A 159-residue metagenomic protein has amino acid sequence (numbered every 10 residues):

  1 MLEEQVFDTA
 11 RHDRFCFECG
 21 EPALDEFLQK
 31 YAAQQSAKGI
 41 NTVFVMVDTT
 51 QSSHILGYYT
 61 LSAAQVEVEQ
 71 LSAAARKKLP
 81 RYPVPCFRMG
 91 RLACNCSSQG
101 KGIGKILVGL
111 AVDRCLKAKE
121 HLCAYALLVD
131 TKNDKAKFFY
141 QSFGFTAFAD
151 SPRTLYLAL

Functional and structural regions predicted by a protein language model:
M1-Q34, K38, H54: Short amphipathic alpha-helix that is part of the acyltransferase structural core
G39-Q65, Q70: Conserved beta-hairpin
F44-D48, Y59, M89, A126-T131: Extended hydrophobic secondary-structure segments that form protein cores and membrane-embedded regions
Y58-R91: Conserved acyl-donor/pantetheine-binding loop and adjacent beta-alpha core of acyl/acetyltransferases and related
G90-G100: A short, internal acetyl-CoA/4′-phosphopantetheine-binding micro-motif in the GNAT/acyltransferase core
G100-R114: Conserved acetyl-CoA-binding loop-helix of GNAT-fold acetyltransferases
V108, N133-A136, P152-L159: Short glycine/proline-centered loop/turn elements that form peptide/ligand docking sites
L116-K117, L122-C123, V129-D150: Conserved active-site alpha-helix within GNAT-family acetyltransferase domains
